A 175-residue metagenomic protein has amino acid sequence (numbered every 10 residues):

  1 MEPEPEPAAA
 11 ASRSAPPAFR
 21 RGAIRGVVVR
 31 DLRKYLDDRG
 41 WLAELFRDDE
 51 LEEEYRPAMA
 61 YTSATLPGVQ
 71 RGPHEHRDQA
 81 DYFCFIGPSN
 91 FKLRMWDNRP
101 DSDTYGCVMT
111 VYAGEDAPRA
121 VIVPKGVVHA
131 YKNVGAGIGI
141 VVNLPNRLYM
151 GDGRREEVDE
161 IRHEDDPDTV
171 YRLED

Functional and structural regions predicted by a protein language model:
M1-D116, A136-D175: Non-catalytic, conserved peripheral segments adjacent to functional cores
A113-A136: Conserved metal-binding segment of the jelly-roll/cupin
